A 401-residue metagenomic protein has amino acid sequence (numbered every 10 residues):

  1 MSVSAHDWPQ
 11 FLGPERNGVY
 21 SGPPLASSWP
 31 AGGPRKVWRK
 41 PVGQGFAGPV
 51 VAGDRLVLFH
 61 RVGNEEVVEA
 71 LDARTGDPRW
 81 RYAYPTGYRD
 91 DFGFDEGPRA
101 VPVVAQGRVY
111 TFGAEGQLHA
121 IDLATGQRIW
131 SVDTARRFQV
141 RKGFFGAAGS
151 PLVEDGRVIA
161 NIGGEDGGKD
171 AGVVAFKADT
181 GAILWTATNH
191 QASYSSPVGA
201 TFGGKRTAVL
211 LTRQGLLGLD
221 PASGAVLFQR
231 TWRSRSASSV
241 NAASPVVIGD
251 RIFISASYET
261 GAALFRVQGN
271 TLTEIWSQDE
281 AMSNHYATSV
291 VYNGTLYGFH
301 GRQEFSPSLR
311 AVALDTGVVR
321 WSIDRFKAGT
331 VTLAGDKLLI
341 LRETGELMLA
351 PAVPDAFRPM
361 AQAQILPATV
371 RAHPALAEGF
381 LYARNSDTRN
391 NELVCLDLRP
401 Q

Functional and structural regions predicted by a protein language model:
V3-Q401: Noncatalytic, solvent-exposed loop/strand surfaces of beta-propeller-type extracellular/periplasmic domains
